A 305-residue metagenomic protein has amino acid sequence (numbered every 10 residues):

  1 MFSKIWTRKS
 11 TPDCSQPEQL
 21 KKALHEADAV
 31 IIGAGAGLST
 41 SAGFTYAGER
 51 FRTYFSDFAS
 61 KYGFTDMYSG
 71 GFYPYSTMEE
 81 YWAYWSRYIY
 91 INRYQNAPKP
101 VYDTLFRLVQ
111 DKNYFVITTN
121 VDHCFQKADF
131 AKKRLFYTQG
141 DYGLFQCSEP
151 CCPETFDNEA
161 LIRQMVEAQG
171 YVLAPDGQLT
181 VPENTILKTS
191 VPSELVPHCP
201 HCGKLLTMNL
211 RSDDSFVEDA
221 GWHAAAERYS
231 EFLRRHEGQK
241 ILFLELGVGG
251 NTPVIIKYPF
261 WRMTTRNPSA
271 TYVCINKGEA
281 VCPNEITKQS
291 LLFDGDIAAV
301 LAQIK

Functional and structural regions predicted by a protein language model:
M1-K305: Conserved catalytic alpha/beta core of Sir2/sirtuin-type deacylases, generalized to analogous enzyme cores that bind
